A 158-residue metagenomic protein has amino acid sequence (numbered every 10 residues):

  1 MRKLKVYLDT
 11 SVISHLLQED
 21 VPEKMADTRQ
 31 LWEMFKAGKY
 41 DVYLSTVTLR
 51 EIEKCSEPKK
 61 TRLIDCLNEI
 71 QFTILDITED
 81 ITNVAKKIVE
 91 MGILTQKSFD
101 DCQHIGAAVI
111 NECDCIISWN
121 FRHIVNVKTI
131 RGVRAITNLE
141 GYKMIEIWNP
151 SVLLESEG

Functional and structural regions predicted by a protein language model:
M1-L44, E53-D65, E90-Q96, I130-V133 (+1 more regions): Short, well-structured N-terminal submotif of metal-dependent ribonuclease cores
M1-R2, E19-D20, M25, N111-G158: Acidic, PIN/NYN-like endoribonuclease modules and their adjacent C-terminal/linker elements
Y7-L8, Y43-S45, I116-S118, N149: A structural signal for short, well-ordered beta-strand segments and their strand-loop junctions that often border
D41, Q71-T73, M144-E146: Conserved beta-strand segments of alpha/beta enzyme cores
T46, D76-T78, W148-S151: Residues at the C-termini of beta-strands that transition into short coil/loop
T48-E51, I81-N83: Short, catalytically relevant binding-site loops at active-site mouths
F72-G132, L154: Active-site neighborhoods of divalent-metal-dependent phosphate/nucleic-acid chemistry enzymes
